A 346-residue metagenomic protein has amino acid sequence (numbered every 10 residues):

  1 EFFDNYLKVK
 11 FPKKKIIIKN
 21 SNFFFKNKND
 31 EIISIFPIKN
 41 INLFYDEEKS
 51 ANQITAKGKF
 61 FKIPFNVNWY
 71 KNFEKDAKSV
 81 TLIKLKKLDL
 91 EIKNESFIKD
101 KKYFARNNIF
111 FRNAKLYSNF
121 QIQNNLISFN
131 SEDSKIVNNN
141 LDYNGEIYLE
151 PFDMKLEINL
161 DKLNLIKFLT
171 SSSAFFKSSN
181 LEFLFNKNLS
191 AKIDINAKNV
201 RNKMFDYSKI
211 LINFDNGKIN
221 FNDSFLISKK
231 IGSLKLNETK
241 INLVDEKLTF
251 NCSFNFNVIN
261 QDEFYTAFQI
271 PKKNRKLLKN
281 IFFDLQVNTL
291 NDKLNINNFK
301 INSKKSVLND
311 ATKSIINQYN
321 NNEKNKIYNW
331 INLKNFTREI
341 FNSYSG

Functional and structural regions predicted by a protein language model:
E1-G346: Membrane-proximal interfacial segments on either side of biological membranes
